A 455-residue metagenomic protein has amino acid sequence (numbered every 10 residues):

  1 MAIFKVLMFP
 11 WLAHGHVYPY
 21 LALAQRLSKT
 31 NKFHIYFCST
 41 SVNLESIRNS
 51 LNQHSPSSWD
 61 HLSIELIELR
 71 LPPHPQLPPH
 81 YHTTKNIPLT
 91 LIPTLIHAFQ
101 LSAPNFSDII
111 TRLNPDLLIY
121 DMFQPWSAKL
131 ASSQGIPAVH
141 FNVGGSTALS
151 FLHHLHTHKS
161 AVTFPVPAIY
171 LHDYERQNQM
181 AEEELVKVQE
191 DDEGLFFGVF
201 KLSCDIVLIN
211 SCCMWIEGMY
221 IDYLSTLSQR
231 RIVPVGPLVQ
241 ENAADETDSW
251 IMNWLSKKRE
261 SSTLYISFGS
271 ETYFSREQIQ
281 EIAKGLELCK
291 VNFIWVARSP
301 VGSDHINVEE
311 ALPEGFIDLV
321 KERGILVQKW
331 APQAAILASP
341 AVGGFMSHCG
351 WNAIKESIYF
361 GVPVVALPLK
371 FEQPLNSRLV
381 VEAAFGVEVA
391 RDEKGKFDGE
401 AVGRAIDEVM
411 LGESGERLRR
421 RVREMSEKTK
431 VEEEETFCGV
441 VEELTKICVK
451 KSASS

Functional and structural regions predicted by a protein language model:
M1-S455: Glycosyltransferase specificity loop/lid
